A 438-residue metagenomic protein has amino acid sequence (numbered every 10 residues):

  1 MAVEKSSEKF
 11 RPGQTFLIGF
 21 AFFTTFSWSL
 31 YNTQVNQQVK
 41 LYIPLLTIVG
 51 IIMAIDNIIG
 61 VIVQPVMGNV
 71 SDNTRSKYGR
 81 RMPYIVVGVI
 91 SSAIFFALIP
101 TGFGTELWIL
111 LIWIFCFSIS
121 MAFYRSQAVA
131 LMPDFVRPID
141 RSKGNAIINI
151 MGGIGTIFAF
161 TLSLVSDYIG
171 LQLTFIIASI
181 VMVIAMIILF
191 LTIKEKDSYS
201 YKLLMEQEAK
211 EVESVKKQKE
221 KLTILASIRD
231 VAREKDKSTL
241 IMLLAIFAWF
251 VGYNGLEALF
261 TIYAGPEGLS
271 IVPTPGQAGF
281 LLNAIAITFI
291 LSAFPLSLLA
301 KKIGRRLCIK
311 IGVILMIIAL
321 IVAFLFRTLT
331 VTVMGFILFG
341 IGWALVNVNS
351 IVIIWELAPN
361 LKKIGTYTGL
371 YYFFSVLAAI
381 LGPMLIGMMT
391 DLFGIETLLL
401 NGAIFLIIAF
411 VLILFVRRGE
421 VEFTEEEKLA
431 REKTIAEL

Functional and structural regions predicted by a protein language model:
A2-N57, S238-A245, F250-E267: Helix-loop boundary and gating motifs at the non-cytosolic
A2-R11, Y199-M242, A430-L438: Juxtamembrane intracellular "pre-TM" segments in multi-pass secondary transporters
V35, F123-V136, L345-P359: Intracellular juxtamembrane helix-capping segments at the cytosolic ends of symmetry-related transmembrane helices
G60, S142-L164, Y372-G382: Glycine-rich segments within core transmembrane alpha-helices of 12-TM secondary carriers
I62-K77, S292-R305, T390: Helix-to-loop junctions at the C-terminal end of transmembrane segments in multipass secondary transporters
R80, V165-V181, M388-L406: A membrane-interface helix-boundary motif in multi-pass transporters
I85-G104, I314-R327: C-terminal ends and interior cores of transmembrane alpha-helices in multi-pass membrane transporters/permeases
F95-I99, T105-Y124, V331-V346: Hydrophobic core of transmembrane alpha-helices in multi-pass small-molecule transporters, especially MFS/SLC-type
